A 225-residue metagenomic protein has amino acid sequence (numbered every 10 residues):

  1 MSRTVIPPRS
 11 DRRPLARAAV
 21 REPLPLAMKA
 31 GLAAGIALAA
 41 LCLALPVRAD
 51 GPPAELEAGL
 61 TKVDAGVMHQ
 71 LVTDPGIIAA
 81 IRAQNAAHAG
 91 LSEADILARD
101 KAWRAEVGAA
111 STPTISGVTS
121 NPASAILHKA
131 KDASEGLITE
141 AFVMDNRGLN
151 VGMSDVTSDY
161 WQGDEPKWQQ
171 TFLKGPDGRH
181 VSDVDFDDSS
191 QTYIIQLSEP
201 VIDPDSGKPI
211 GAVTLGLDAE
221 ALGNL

Functional and structural regions predicted by a protein language model:
M1-L26: N-terminal secretory signal peptides that target proteins for export/translocation
K29-C42: Bacterial N-terminal signal peptides
A44-P46: N-terminal signal peptide c-region/cleavage motif recognized by signal peptidases
A49-T112, G136-L137: Juxtamembrane extracytoplasmic/periplasmic/luminal helical "stalk" adjacent to the first N-terminal
E55, G59-K62, I115-L137, L217-L225: Solvent-exposed, extracytoplasmic
T112-H128, V156-D185: Extracytoplasmic/periplasmic sensor domains and loops in membrane signaling proteins
E140-N146: Short hydrophobic alpha-helical segments used for membrane anchoring or interfacial signaling
T192-L225: Conserved beta-strands of PAS-like sensory domains
